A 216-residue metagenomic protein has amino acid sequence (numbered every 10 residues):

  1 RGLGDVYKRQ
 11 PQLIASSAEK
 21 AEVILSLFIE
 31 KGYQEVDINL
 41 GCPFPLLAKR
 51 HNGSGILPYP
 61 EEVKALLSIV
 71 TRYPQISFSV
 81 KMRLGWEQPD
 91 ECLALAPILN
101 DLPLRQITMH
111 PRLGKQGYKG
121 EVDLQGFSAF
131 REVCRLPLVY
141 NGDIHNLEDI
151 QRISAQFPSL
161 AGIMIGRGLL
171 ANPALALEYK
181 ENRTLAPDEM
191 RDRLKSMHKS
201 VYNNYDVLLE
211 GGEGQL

Functional and structural regions predicted by a protein language model:
G2-Y7: Short, small-residue-biased leader/transition segments that mark boundaries at the very start of proteins
Q10-I14, E35-D37: Short, conserved beta-strand segments within well-ordered enzyme catalytic domains that often line or immediately flank
Q12-E19, I24-L27, S54-L57: Short coil/turn segments at secondary-structure boundaries
A15-E19, W86, I144-N146: Short beta->alpha connector loops
E22-V36, L40-R50, E61-L136: Alpha/beta enzyme core
H51-L57, Q116, E181-R183: Short glycine-enriched, charge-decorated loop/helix-capping segments at active-site entrances that position
I56-P60, G120, P187: Flexible, glycine- and charge-enriched loops at secondary-structure boundaries
A65, Y73-Q75, P89-L95, L99-Q106 (+3 more regions): Alpha/beta catalytic cores of nucleotide-metabolism and tRNA/nucleoside-modifying enzymes
